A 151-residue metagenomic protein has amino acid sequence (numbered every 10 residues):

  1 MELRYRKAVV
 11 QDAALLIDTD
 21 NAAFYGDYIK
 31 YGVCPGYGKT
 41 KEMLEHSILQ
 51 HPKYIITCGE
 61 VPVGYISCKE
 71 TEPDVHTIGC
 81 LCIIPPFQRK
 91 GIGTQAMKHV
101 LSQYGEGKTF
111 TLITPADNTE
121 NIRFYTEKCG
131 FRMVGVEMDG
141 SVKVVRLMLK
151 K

Functional and structural regions predicted by a protein language model:
L3-D18: A short beta-loop-alpha structural element at the N-terminal edge of CoA-dependent acyl/N-acetyltransferase catalytic
A8, L81-I83, T114: Hydrophobic adenine-recognition pocket in adenosine-nucleotide-binding enzymes
I17-L44: Conserved GNAT-fold acetyl-CoA-binding loop/helix
M43-I55, T77: A short helix-loop-beta-strand connector motif used in the catalytic cores of GNAT acetyltransferases and, in some
I55, V61-E70, H76-C82: Conserved beta-strand in the GNAT
I83, R89-S102, E127: Conserved acetyl-CoA-binding loop-helix of GNAT-fold acetyltransferases
M97, Q103-A116: Conserved GNAT acetyl-CoA-binding A-motif
T111-P115, C129-R146: Conserved catalytic-core motifs of GNAT/GCN5-like acyltransferases
